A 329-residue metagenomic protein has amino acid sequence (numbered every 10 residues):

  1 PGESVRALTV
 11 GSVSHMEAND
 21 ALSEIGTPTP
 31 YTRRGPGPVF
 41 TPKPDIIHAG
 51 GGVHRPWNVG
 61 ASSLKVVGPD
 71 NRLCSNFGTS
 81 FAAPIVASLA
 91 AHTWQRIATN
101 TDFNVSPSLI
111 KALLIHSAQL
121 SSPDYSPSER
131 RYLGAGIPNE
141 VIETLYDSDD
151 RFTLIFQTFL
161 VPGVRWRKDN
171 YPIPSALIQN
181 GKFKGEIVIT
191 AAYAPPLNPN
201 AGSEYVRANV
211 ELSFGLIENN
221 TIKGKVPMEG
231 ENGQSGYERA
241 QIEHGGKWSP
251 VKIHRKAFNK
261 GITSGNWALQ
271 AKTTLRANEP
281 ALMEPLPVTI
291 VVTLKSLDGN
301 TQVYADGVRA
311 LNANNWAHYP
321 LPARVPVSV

Functional and structural regions predicted by a protein language model:
P1-S14: Structural recognition of alpha->loop->beta junctions
S12-A83: Catalytic-core environment of secreted peptidases
M16-D20, V53-P56, S121-D124, R131 (+1 more regions): Flexible loop/turn segments at secondary-structure boundaries
I46, I85-R96: Alpha-helical metal-binding/catalytic segments enriched in His/Glu/Asp
I97-Y125: An often Trp-containing, charged/polar helix-loop segment at the C-terminal end of enzyme catalytic cores
R131-E218: Secreted peptidase-domain scaffold signal
Y205-N219, F258-V329: C-terminal edge strands of extracellular/lumenal beta-sandwich accessory domains
N220-S264, R276-E279: Extended, solvent-exposed segments with strong compositional bias
